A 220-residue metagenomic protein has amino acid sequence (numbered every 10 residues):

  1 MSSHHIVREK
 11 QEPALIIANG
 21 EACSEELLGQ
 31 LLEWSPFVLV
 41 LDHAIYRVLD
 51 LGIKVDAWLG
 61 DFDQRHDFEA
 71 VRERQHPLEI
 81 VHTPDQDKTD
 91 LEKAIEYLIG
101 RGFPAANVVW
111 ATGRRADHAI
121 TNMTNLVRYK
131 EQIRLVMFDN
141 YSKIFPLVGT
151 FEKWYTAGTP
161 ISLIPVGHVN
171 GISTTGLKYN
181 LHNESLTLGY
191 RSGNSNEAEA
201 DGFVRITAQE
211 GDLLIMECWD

Functional and structural regions predicted by a protein language model:
M1-R72: N-terminal beta-strand-loop-alpha-helix module at the start of alpha/beta ligand-binding or catalytic domains
S24-E26, K88-E92, R115-I120: Short glycine/serine/threonine-rich phosphate/pyrophosphate-binding segments that cradle anionic phosphate groups
Q30-W34, K54-D56, M123-V127, E152 (+1 more regions): Short, solvent-exposed amphipathic alpha-helical segments in soluble enzyme and RNA/protein-processing domains
S35, V55, H76-P77, F103 (+1 more regions): Short, well-ordered alpha-helix to beta-strand connector turns
L49, I99-G102: Non-catalytic positions within long, well-ordered alpha-helices that form the structural scaffold/packing of enzyme
L78-G100: Short phosphate-binding loop-to-helix
R101, A105-E152: Anionic-ligand-binding alpha/beta catalytic cores of soluble enzymes and soluble regulatory domains that recognize
L147-D220: Long, charged alpha-helical interface segments
